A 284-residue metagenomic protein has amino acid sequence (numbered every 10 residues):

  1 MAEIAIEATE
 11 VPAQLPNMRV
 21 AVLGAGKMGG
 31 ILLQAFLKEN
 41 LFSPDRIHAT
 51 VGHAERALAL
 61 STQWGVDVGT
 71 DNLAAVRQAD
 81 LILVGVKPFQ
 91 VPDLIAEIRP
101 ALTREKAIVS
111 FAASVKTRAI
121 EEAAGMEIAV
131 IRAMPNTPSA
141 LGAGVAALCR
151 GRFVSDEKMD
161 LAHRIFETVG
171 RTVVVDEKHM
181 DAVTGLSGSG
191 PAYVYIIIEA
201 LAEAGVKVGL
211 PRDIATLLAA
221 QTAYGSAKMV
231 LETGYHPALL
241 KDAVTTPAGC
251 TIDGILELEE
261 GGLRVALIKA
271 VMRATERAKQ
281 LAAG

Functional and structural regions predicted by a protein language model:
A2, I6-E7, Q14, A220-G284: NAD(P)-dependent Rossmann-like dehydrogenase/reductase catalytic/cofactor-binding core
A2-T70, A74-Q78, A143, V206-K207: NAD(P)+-binding Rossmann beta1-loop-alpha1 motif at the extreme N-terminus of oxidoreductases
A5, T50, A57, I165-E177 (+1 more regions): Acidic-glycine-rich active-site phosphate/pyrophosphate-binding loop
L32, H48, H53-A54, W64 (+2 more regions): Rossmann-like NAD(P)(H) cofactor-binding subdomain of soluble oxidoreductases
I47, A57, A75, V91 (+3 more regions): Small-residue helix-packing motif on alpha-helices
A119-A129, V145-A182, Y195-E232, R277: Internal alpha-helical scaffold of NAD(P)-dependent oxidoreductase catalytic cores
G190: Aromatic-residue-lined binding/catalytic grooves and analogous aromatic/hydrophobic interfacial grooves in multimeric
